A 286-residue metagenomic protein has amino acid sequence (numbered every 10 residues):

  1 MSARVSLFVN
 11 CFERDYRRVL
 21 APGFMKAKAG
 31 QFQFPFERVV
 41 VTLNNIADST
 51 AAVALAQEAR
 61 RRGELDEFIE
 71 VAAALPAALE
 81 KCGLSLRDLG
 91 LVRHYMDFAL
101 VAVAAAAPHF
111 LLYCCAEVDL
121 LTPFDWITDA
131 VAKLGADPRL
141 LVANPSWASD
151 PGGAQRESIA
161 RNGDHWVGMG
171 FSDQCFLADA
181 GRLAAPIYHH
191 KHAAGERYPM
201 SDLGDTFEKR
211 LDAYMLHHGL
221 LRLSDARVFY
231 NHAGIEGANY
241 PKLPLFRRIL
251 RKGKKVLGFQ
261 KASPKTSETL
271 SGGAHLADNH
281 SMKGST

Functional and structural regions predicted by a protein language model:
M1-A29, V41: N-proximal low-complexity "stem/linker" segments adjacent to membrane-targeting elements
D15-R18, I46-L55, P151-A154: Short, charged/polar "capping" segments at the starts of alpha-helices and the immediately preceding loops
P22-E37, E58-R61: Short, acidic, metal-binding catalytic loop of nucleotide-sugar glycosyltransferases
V39-N44, A72-A73, P145-A148, L221-A233: Acidic carboxylate-rich catalytic motifs and surrounding loops in phosphoryl-/glycosyl-chemistry enzymes
N44-A107: Active-site-proximal specificity loops/subdomain of glycosyltransferases
V103, L121-M200, A213: Conserved catalytic core of nucleotide-sugar-dependent glycosyltransferases
P108-D119: Short beta-strand-to-loop acidic/aromatic patch adjacent to the donor-nucleotide binding site
C175, A180-G181, I187-T286: C-terminal catalytic/acceptor-binding lobe
